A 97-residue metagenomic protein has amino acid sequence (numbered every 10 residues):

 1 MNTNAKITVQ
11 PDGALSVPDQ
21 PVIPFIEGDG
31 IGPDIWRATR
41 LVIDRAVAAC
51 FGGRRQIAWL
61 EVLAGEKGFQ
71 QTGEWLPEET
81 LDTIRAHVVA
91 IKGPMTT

Functional and structural regions predicted by a protein language model:
M1-T97: Metallocofactor- and cofactor-centric catalytic cores in central/energy metabolism, strongly enriched
